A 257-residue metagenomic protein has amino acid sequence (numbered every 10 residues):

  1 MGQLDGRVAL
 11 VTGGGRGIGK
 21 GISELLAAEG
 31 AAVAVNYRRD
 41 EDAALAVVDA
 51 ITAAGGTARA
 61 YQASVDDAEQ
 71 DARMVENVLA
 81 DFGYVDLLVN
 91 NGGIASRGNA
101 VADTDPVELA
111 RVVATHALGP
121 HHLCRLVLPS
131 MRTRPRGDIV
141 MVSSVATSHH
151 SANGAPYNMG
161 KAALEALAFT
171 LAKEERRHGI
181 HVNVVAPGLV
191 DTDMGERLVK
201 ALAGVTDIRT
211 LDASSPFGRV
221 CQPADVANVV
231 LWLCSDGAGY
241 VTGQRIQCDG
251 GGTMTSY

Functional and structural regions predicted by a protein language model:
V8, G15-G17: Conserved glycine-rich cofactor-binding loop
A72, A95-A110, N153-P156, E196 (+1 more regions): Conserved mid-core segment of classical short-chain dehydrogenase/reductases
G98, H149, V230-L231, T242-Y257: Short C-terminal tail/terminal secondary-structure segment of NAD(P)H-dependent dehydrogenase/reductase domains
A102-H121, R136, V140, L164 (+1 more regions): Catalytic Tyr-X3-Lys loop
C124, G160: Active-site helix of classical SDR
P129, K173-E174, G239: Alpha-helical segment proximal to the catalytic Tyr-Lys
S144: Residue(s) in the substrate-gating loop at a strand-loop-helix junction that position the organic substrate next
R176, H181, V241-G243: Short, small/polar-rich loop/turn modules that mediate ligand/substrate recognition or access, typified
